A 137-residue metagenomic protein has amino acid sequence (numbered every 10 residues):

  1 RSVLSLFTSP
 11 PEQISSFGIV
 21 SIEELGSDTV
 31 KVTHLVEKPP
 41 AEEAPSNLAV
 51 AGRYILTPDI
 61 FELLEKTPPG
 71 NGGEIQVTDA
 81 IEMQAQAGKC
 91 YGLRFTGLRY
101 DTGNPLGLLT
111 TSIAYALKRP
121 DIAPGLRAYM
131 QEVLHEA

Functional and structural regions predicted by a protein language model:
R1-A114, P120-A137: Unchanged
